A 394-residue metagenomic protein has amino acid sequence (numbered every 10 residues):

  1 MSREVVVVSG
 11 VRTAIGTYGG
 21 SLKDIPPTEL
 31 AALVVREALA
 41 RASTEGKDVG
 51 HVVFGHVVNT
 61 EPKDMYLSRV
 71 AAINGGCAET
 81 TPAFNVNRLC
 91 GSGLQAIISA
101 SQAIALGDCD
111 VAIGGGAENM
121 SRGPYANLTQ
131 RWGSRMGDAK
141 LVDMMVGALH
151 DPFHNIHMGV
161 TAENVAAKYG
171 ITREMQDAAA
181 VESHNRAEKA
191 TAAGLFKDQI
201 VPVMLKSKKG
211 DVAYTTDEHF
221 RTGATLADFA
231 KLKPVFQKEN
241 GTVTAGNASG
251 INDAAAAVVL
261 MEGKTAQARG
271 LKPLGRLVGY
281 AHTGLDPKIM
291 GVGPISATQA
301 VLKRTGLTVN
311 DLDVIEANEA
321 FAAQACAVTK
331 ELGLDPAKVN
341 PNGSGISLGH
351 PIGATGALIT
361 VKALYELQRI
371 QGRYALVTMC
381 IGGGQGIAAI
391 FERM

Functional and structural regions predicted by a protein language model:
M1-I25, E37, L226-V292, S296 (+4 more regions): Condensing-enzyme catalytic core mediating Claisen C-C bond formation in acyl metabolism
M1-V57, E61-A71, G75, P82 (+5 more regions): Conserved active-site "lid/cap" helical segment
V11-T13, K23-T28, A32-L33, R41 (+3 more regions): N-terminal extracellular/periplasmic Venus flytrap/periplasmic-binding protein-like
H56-V111, P152-H157, G223-G250, E331-L358 (+2 more regions): Conserved catalytic cysteine-centered active-site region of acyl-thioester-dependent Claisen-condensing enzymes
N87-E118, A166-L195, A257-K264, P351-Q371 (+1 more regions): Active-site-proximal alpha-helical scaffold in enzymes
V111-V165: Flexible glycine-/small-residue-enriched beta->alpha junction loops that bind anionic phosphate/pyrophosphate groups
V160-E163, F196-Q199, S207, V278-S347: Active-site pocket-lining segment
